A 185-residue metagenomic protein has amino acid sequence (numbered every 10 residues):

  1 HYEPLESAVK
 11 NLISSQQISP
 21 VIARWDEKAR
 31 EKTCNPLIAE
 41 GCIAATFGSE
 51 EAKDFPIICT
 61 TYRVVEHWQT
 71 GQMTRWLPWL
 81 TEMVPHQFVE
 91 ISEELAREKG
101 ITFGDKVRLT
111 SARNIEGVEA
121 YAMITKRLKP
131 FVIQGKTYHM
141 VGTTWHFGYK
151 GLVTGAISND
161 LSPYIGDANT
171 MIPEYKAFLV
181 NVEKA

Functional and structural regions predicted by a protein language model:
E3-E27, D54, R63, T70 (+1 more regions): Long, contiguous, secondary-structure-rich segments that constitute the structural scaffold of globular domains
K28-V65: Extended boundary segments
